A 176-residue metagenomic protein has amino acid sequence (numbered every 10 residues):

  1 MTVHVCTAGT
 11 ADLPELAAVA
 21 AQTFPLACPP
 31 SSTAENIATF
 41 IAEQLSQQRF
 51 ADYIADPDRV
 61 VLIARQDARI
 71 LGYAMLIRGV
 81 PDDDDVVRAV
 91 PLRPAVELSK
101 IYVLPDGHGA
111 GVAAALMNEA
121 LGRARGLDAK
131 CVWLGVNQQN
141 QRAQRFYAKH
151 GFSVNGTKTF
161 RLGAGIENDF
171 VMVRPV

Functional and structural regions predicted by a protein language model:
T2-H4: Extreme N-terminal starter segment of soluble prokaryotic enzymes
T7-L13, A18-P30, A38-H108, A114-R123 (+3 more regions): Acetyl-CoA-dependent GNAT
V90-V96, K130-W133, N137-Q144, A148-H150 (+1 more regions): C-terminal "cap" of GNAT-fold acetyltransferases
G109, A113, N140-A143: Catalytic cores of transferase enzymes with a strong primary signal for eukaryotic protein kinases
